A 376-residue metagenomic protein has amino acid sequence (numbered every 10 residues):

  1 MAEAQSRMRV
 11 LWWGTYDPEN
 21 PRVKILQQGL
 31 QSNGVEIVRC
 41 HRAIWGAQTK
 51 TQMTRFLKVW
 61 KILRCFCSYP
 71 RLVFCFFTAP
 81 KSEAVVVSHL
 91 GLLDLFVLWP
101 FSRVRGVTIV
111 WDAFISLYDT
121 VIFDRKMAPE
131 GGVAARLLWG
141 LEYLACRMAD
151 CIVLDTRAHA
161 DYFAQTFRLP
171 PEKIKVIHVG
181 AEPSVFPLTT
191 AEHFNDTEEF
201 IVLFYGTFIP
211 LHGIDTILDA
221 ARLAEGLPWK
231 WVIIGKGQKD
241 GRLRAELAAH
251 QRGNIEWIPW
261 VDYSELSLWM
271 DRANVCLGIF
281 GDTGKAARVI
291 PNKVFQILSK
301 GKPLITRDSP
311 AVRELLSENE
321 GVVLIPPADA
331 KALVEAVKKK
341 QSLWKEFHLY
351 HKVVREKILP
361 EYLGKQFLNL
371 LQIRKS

Functional and structural regions predicted by a protein language model:
N20, V85-G106, V110-V121, I325: An aromatic- and histidine-rich active-site surface loop
V73-F74, P100-V104, G132-I152: Membrane-proximal helix-turn-helix segments that form the acceptor-binding/catalytic region of lipid-linked
A158, G180: Carbohydrate-associated surface elements
F194-R222, V232: Conserved donor-binding/catalytic core segment of Leloir-type glycosyltransferases
E199, G241-L268: Nucleotide-activated donor-binding/catalytic signature segment of Leloir-type glycosyltransferases, i.e., the conserved
H212, D262-W269, C276-L298, I305-E314: Nucleotide-sugar-dependent
L268, A328, Q341-K375: A charged, aromatic-enriched C-terminal amphipathic alpha-helix characteristic of glycosyltransferases across folds
E318-D329, V337-W344: Conserved acidic donor-binding segment of nucleotide-sugar-dependent glycosyltransferases
